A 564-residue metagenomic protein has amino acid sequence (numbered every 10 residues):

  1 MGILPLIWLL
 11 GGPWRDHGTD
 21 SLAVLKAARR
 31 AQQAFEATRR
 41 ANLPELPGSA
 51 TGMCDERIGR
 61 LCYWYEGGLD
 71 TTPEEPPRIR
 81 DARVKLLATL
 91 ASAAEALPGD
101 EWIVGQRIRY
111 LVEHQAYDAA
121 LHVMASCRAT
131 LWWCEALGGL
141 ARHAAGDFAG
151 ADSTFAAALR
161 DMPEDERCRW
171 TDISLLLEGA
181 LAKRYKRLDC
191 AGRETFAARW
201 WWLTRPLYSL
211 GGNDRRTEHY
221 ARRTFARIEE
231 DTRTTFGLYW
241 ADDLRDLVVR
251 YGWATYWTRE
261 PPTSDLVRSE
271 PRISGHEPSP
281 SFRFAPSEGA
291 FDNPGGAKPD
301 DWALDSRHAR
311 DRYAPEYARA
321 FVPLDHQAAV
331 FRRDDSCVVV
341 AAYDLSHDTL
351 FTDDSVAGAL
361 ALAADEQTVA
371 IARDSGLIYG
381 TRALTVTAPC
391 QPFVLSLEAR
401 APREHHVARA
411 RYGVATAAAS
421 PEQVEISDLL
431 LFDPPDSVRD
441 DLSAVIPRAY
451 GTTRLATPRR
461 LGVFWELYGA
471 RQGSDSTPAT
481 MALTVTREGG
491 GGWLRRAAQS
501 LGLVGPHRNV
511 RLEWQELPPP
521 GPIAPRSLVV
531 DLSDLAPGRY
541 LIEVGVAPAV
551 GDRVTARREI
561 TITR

Functional and structural regions predicted by a protein language model:
W14-I79, F284-R564: Intrinsically disordered, low-complexity terminal regions enriched in Ser/Thr/Pro/Gly and charged residues
Y63-G68, L86, A96-V104, A129-A136 (+1 more regions): Generic helix N-cap/helix-start motif at coil->alpha-helix transitions
R83, A116-D118, F148: TPR-repeat structural position
R128-T130, H143-D165: TPR/TPR-like (Sel1-like) alpha-helical repeat modules
R187-Y317: A cross-family detector of function-defining hotspots
